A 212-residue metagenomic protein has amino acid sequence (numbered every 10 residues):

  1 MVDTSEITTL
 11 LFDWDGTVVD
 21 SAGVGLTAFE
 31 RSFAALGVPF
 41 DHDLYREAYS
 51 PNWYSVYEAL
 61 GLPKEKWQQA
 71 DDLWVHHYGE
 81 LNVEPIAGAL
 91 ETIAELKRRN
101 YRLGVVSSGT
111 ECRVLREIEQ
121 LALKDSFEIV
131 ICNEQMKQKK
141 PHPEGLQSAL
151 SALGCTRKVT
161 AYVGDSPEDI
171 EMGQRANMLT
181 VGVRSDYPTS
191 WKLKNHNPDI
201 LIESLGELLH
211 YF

Functional and structural regions predicted by a protein language model:
V2-R46: Active-site neighborhood of HAD-like aspartate-dependent phosphohydrolases
T9, K139-I170: Conserved Lys-Pro-Asp/Glu-containing loop-to-beta segment of HAD-superfamily phosphomonoesterases, centered on
A35-L36, E47-Y78, A87-E95: A metal-dependent, Asp-based hydrolase signature
P39, P63, K124-E128, T156 (+1 more regions): Conserved H-loop
L44-Y45, Y49, L123-K139: A short, structured active-site edge motif that brings together acidic residues
G79-V105, E111-L115, P143: Short, acidic loop-to-helix structural element flanking the phosphoryl-transfer center in phosphate-processing enzymes
A122-C132, K192-F212: Structural recognition of alpha->loop->beta junctions
A161-I200: Acidic, Mg2+-coordinating phosphoryl-transfer loop and its flanking beta/alpha structural elements, shared across
